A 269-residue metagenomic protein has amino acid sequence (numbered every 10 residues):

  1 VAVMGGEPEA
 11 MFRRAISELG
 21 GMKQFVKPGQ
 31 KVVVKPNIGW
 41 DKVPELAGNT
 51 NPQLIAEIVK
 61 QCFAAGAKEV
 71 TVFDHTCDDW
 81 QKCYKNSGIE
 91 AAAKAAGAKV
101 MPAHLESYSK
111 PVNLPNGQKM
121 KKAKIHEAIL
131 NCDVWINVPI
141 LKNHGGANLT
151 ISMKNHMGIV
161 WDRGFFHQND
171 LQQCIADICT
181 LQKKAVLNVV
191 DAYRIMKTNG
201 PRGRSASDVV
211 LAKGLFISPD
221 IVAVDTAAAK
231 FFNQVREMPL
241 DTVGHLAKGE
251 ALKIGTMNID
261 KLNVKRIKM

Functional and structural regions predicted by a protein language model:
V1-M269: N-terminal and secondary-structure boundary signal
